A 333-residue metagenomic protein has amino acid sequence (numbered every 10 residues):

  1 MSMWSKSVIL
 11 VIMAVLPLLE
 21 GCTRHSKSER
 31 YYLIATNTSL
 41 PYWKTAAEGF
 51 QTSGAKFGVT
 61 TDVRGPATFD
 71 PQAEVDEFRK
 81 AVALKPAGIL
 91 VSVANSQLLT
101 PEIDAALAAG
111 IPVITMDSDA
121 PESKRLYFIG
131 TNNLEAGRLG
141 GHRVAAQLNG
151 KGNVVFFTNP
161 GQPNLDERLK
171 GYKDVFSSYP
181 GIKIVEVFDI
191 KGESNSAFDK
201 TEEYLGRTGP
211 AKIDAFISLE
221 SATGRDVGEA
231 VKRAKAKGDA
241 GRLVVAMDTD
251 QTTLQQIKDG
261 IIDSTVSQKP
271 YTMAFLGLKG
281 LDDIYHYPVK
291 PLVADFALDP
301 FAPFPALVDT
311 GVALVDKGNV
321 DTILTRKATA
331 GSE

Functional and structural regions predicted by a protein language model:
M1-R30, D104-I111, S332-E333: Short, low-complexity disordered leader/linker segments with a strong preference for bacterial N-terminal type II
C22, V175, L276-E333: Hinge/cleft segment of the Venus flytrap/periplasmic-binding protein
I34-E48, V63-A73, N95, S118 (+6 more regions): Hinge/beta->alpha junction and helix N-cap segments in small-molecule ligand-binding domains
T61, G110-V113, I184: Hydrophobic beta-strand scaffold residues
V82, V144-N149, L205, G277-V289: Short, hydrophobic alpha-helical segments
L90-L107, Y172, K191-Q256: Hydrophobic alpha-helical
Q97-E135, H142-A146, N153, D250-K258 (+1 more regions): Flexible loop/hinge segments that line or gate small-molecule binding clefts
L219-G228, K258, S264, Q268-H286: Extracellular/periplasmic ligand-binding modules, especially the Venus flytrap/periplasmic-binding
